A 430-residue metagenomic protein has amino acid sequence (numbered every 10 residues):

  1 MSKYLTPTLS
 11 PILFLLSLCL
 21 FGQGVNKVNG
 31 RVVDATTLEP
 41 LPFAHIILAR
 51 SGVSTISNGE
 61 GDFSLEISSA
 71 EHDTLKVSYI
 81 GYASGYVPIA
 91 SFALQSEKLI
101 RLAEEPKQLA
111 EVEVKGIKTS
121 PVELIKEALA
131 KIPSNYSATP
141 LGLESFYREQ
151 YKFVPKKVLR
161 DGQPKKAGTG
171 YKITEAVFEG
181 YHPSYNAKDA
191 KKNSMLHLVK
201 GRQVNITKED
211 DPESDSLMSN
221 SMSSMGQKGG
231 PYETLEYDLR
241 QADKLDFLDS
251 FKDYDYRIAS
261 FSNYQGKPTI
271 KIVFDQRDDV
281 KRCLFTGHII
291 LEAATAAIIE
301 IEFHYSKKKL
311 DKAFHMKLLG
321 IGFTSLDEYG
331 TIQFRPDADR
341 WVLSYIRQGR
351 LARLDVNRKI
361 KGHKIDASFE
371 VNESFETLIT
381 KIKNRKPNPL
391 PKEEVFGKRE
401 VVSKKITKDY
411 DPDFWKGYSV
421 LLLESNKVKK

Functional and structural regions predicted by a protein language model:
M1-R31, I46, L109: Bacterial Sec-dependent N-terminal signal peptides
K27-L41: Structural motif
L38, L65-H72: Short Pro-Gly-centered beta-turn/loop motif in secreted/extracellular proteins
G52-D62: Short, acidic Ser/Thr/Gly-rich low-complexity loop/linker segments typical of extracellular and cell-surface proteins
K76-V87: A short, solvent-exposed loop/turn motif at the edges and junctions of modular extracellular/periplasmic domains
S91-G116: Extracellular beta-sheet/turn segments enriched in Thr/Pro/Gly and aliphatic residues
P106-K107, K115-L284, D311, I365-K430: Structured extracytoplasmic
D243-D249, Y254-L378: Gly/Pro-enriched, hydrophobic low-complexity segments that function as extracytoplasmic propeptides/linkers
